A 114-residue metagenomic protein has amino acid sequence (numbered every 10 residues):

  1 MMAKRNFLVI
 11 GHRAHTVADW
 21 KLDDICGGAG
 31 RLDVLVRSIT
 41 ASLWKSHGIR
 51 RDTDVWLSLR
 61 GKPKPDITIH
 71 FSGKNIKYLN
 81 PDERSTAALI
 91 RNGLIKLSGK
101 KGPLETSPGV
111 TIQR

Functional and structural regions predicted by a protein language model:
M2-R114: RNA substrate-binding interface of SAM-dependent RNA methyltransferases
